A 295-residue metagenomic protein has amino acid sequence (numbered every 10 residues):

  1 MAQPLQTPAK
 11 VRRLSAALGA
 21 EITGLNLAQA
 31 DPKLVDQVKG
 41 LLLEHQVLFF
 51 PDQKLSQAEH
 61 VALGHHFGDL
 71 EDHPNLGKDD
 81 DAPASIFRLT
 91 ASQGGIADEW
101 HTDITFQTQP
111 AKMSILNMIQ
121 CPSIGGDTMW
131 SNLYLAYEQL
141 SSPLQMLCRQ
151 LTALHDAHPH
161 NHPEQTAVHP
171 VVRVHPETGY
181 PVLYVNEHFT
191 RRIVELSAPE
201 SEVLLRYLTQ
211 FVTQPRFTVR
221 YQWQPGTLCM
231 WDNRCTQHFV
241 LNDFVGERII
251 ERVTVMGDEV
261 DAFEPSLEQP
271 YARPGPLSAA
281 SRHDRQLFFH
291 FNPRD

Functional and structural regions predicted by a protein language model:
A2-L228, N233-D295: Non-heme Fe(II) oxygenase catalytic core, chiefly the N-lobe of the double-stranded beta-helix
